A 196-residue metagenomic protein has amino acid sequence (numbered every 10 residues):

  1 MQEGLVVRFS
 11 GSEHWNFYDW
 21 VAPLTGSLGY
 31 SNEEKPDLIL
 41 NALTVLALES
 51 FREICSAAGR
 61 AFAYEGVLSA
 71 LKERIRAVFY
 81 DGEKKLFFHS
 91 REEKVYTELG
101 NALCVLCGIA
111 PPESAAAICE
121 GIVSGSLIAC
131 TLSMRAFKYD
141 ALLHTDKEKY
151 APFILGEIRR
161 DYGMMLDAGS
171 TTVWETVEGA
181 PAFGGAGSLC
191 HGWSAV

Functional and structural regions predicted by a protein language model:
M1-V196: Active-site core of glycosidic bond-cleaving carbohydrate-active enzymes
